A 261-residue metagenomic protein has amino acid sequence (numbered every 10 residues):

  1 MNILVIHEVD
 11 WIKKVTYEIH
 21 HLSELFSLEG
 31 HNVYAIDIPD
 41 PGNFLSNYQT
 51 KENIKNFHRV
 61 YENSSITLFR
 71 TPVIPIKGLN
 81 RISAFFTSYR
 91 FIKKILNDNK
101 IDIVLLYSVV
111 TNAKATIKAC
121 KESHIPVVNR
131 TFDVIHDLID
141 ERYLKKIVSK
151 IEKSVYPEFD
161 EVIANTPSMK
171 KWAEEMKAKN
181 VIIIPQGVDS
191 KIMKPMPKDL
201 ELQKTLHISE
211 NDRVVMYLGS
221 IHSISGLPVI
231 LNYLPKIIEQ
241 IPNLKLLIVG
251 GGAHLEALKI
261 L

Functional and structural regions predicted by a protein language model:
M1-N56, I237: N-terminal subdomain of nucleotide-sugar transferases
L4, S209-P235, L247: Conserved donor-binding/catalytic core segment of Leloir-type glycosyltransferases
V9-K13, I76-K77, I125-L144, E161: A short, histidine- and acid-enriched strand-loop-helix "catalytic/donor-clamping" loop that lines the nucleotide-sugar
H20, R81-Y89, I101-S123, T131: An aromatic- and histidine-rich active-site surface loop
L22, L28-E29, R90-K94, K114-K118 (+3 more regions): Membrane-proximal helix-turn-helix segments that form the acceptor-binding/catalytic region of lipid-linked
P39, S168, G187: Carbohydrate-associated surface elements
V188, L218, K245-L258: Glycosyltransferase donor-sugar binding loop
K194-I208: A short helix/loop element that forms part of the nucleotide-sugar donor recognition site in Leloir-type
